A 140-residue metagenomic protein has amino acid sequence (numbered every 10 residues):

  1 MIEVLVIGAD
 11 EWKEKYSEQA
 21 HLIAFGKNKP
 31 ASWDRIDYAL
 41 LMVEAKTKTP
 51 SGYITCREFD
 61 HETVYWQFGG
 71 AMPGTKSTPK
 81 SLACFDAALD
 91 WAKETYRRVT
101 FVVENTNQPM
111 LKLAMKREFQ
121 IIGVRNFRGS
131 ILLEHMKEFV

Functional and structural regions predicted by a protein language model:
M1-W12, E138-V140: Conserved N-terminal entry element of GNAT/NAT acetyltransferase domains
V6-T63, Q67, M72-G74: Acetyl-CoA-dependent GNAT
E62, R97, Q120: Short acidic/polar active-site loop segments enriched in Thr and Asp
A71, S77-D90, K112, K116: Conserved acetyl-CoA-binding loop-helix of GNAT-fold acetyltransferases
A92-E104: Conserved GNAT acetyl-CoA-binding A-motif
F101-L111, M115, F127-G129: Conserved beta-strand-loop-alpha-helix junction that forms the acyl-donor binding cleft
E118-V124: Short secondary-structure junctions
N126-V140: C-terminal "cap" of GNAT-fold acetyltransferases
